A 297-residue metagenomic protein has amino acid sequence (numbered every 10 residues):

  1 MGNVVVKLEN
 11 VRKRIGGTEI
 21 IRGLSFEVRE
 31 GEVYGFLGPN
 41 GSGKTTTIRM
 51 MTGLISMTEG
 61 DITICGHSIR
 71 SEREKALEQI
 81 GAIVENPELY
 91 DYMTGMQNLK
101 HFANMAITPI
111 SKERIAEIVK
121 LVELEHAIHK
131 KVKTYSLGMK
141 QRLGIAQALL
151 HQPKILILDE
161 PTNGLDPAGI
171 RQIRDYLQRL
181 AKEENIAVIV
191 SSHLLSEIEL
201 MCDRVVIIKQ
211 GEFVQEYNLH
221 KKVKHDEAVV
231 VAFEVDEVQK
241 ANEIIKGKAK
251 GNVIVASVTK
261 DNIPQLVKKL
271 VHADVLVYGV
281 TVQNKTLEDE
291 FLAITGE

Functional and structural regions predicted by a protein language model:
N3-V6, K13-V190, L195-K209, F213: ABC transporter nucleotide-binding domains
R12, M96, E125, L195 (+3 more regions): Alpha-helix N-cap/helix-start and coil->helix boundary motif
K13, F26, V231-F233, A256 (+1 more regions): Preference for bulky hydrophobic residues occupying beta-strand positions in well-ordered beta-sheet regions
R174-K260: ABC transporter nucleotide-binding domain
V258-E297: C-terminal coupling/interaction segments
